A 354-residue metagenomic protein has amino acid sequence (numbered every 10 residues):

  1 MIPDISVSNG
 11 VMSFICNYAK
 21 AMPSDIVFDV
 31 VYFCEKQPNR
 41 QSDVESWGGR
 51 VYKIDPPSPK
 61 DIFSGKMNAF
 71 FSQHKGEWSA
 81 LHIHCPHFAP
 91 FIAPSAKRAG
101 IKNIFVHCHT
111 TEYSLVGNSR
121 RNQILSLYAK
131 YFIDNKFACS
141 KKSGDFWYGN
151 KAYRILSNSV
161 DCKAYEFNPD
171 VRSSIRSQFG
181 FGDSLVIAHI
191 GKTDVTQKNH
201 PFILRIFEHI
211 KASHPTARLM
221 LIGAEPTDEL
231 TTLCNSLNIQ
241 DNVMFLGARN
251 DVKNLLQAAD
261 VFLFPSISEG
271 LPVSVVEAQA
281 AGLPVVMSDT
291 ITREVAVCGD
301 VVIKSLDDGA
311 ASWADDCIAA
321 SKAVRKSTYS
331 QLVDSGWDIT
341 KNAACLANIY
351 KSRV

Functional and structural regions predicted by a protein language model:
I2-K66, E225-T227, I349: N-terminal strand-loop element at the rim of the active site of nucleotide-sugar-dependent glycosyltransferases
N9-N17, L185, H189, D194-H209 (+1 more regions): A conserved mid-protein helix/loop that constitutes part of the nucleotide-sugar donor-binding site
V31-Y32, P284-S288: Short hydrophobic beta-strand element within catalytic cores of glycosyltransferases and related nucleotide-activated
S58-I62, D145-W147, S159-Q178, D183 (+1 more regions): Acidic anion/phosphate-binding donor-loop and adjacent secondary structure in glycosyltransferase catalytic cores
I83-F91, H107-C108: Short His-centered aromatic/hydrophobic patch
T231-G247: Nucleotide-activated donor-binding/catalytic signature segment of Leloir-type glycosyltransferases, i.e., the conserved
A248, I267: Aromatic "clamp/platform" in nucleotide-sugar-dependent glycosyltransferases that forms part of the donor/acceptor
E294-K322: Change "using UDP/GDP/dTDP sugars" to "using nucleotide sugars
